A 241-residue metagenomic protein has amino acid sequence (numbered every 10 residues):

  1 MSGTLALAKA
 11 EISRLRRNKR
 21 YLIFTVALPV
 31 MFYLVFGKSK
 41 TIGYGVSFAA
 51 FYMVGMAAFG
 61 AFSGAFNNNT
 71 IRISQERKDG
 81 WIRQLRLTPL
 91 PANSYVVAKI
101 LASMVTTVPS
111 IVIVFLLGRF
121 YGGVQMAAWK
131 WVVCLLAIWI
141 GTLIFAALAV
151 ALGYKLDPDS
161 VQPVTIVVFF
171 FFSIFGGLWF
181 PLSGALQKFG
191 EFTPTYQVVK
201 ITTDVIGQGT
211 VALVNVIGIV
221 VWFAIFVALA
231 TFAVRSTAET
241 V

Functional and structural regions predicted by a protein language model:
M1-A8, F145, A185-Y196: Short, membrane-interfacial amphipathic segments enriched in basic
G3, L7-D79, T107, A127-K130 (+4 more regions): Transmembrane helix-boundary elements of multi-pass transport/secretion proteins, especially ABC-type permease modules
E11, V30, L34, F115-F120 (+4 more regions): Alpha-helical transmembrane segments of multipass membrane proteins
M31-F32, A49-Y121, T165-V167, S173: Hydrophobic alpha-helical transmembrane segments of multi-pass membrane transport proteins
V35-K40, K155-F192: Transmembrane helix segments
G37-K38, Q75, Q84, G118-R119 (+7 more regions): Transmembrane helix-loop junction
A92-P163, G209-V220, A224-T231: Alpha-helical transmembrane segments and their short interhelical loops
L178-I217: Terminal transmembrane helical anchor/hairpin motif
